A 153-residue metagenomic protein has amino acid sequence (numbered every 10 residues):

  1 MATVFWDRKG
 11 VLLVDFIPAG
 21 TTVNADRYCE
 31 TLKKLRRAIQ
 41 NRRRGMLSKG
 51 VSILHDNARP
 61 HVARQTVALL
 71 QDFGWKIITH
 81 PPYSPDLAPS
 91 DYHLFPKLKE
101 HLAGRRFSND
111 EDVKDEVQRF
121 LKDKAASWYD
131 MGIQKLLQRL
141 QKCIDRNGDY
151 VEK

Functional and structural regions predicted by a protein language model:
M1-K153: Surface/interface recognition patches
